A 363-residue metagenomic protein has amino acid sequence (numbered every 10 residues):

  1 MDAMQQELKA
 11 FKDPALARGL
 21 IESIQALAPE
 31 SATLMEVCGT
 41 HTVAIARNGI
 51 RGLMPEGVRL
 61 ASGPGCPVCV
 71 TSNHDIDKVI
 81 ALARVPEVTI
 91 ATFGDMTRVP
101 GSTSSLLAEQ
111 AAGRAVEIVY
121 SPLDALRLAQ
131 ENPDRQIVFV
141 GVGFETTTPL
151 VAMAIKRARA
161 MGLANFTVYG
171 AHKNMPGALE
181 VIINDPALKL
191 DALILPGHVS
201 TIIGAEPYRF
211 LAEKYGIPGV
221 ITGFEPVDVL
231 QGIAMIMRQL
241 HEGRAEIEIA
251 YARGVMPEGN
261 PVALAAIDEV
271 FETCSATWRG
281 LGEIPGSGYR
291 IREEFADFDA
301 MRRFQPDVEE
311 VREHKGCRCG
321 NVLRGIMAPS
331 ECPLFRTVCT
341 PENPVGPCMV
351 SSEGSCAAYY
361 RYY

Functional and structural regions predicted by a protein language model:
D2-D134, T148, A152, K156-M161 (+5 more regions): Metallocofactor- and cofactor-centric catalytic cores in central/energy metabolism, strongly enriched
S31-L34, N165-F166, E242-A252, W278-R279 (+2 more regions): Flexible, glycine/charged-enriched surface loops at secondary-structure junctions
V119, V140, T222-G223: Active-site-adjacent beta-strand anchor residues
Y169, L188-M256: A conserved active-site cap/scaffold subdomain adjacent to cofactor or substrate pockets
H172-L179, G259-A263: Short, conserved secondary-structure transition motifs
Q231-N321: Internal helical hairpin/lid segments
